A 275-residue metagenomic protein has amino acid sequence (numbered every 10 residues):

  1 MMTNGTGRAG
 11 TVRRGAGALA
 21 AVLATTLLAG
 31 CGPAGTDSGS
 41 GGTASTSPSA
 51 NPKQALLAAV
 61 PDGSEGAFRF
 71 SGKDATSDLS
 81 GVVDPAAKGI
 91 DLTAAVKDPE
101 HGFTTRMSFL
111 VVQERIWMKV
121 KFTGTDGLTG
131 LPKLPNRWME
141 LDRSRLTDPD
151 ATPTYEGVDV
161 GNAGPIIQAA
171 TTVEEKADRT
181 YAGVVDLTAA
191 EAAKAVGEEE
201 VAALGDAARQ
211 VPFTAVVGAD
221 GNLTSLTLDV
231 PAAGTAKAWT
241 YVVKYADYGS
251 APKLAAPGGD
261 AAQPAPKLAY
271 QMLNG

Functional and structural regions predicted by a protein language model:
M2-L19: Bacterial N-terminal signal peptides that target proteins for export
T3, G32-G275: Subset-of-secretome marker
L19-A20, D206: Short hydrophobic/aromatic segments of transmembrane alpha-helices and their interfaces
T26-G30: C-terminal motif of bacterial Sec signal peptides marking the signal peptidase cleavage site
